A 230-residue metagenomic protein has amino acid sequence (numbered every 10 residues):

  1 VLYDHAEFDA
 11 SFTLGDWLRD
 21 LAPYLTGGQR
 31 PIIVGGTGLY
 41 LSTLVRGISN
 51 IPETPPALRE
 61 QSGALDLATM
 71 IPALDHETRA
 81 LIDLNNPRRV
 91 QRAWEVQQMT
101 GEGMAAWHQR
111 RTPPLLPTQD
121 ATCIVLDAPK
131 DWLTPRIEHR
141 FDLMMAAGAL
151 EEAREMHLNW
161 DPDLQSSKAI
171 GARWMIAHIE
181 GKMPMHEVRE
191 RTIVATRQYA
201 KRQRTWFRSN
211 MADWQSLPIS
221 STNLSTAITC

Functional and structural regions predicted by a protein language model:
V1-C230: Phosphate/pyrophosphate-binding catalytic cores of soluble transferases and nucleic-acid-acting enzymes
